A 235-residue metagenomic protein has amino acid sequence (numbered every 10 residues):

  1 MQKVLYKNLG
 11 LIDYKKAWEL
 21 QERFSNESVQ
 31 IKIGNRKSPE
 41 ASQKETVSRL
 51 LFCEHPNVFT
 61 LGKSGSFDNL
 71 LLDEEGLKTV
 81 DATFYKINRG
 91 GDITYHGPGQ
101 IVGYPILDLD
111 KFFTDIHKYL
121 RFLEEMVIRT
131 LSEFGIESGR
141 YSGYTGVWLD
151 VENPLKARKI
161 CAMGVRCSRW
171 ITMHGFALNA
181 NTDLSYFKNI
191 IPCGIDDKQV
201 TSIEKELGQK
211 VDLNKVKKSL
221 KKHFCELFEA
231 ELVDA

Functional and structural regions predicted by a protein language model:
M1-A157, C167, V211: N-terminal lobe of the biotin/lipoate ligase/transferase fold
T94, S168-T182: Conserved phosphate/anionic-ligand binding catalytic regions in large, soluble enzymes, centered on
D108-D110, R166, N179-N181, E206: Solvent-exposed residues in well-ordered beta-strands and their adjoining turns, especially edge/terminal strands
S138-G139, D183-S185: Proline-centered turn/helix-capping motifs that create local helix->coil transitions or kinks
W148, L184-A235: C-terminal accessory segment of soluble enzyme catalytic cores
I160-M163: Histidine/acidic-rich helix-loop-helix segments that form or flank divalent-metal centers in metalloenzyme catalytic
